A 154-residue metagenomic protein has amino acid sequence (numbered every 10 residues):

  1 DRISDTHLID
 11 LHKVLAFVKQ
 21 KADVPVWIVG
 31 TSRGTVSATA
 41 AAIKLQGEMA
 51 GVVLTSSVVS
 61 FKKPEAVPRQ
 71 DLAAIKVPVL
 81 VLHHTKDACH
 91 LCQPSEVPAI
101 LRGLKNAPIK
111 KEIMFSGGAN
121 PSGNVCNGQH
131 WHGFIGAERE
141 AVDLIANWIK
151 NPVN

Functional and structural regions predicted by a protein language model:
D1-D5, K86, H130-I135: Second-shell loop/turn segments in exported
R2-K21: Alpha/beta-hydrolase active-site loop
F17-A74: Primarily recognizes the serine-hydrolase "nucleophile elbow" in alpha/beta-hydrolase and SGNH/GDSL folds
F61, T85-C92: Acidic catalytic loop of the alpha/beta-hydrolase fold
V67-P68, H90-G103: Short alpha-helix in the alpha/beta-hydrolase fold that links the catalytic acid
Q70-K76, G103-A107: Short, conserved loop/helix-junction motifs that constitute active-site signature segments in enzyme catalytic cores
I75, V81-H83: Short beta-strand/loop motif that positions the catalytic acidic residue of the alpha/beta-hydrolase fold
I109-N154: C-terminal catalytic histidine-bearing segment of alpha/beta-hydrolase fold enzymes
